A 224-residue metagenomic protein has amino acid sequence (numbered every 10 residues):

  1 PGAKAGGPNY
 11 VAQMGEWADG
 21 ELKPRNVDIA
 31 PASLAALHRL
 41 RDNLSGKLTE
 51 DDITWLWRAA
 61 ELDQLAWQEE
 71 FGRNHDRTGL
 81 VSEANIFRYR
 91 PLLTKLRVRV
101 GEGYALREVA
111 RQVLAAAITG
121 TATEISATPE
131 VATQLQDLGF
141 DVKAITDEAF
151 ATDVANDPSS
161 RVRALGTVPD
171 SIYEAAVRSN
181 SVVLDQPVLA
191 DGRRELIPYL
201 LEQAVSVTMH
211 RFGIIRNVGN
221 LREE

Functional and structural regions predicted by a protein language model:
P1-E224: C-terminal segments
